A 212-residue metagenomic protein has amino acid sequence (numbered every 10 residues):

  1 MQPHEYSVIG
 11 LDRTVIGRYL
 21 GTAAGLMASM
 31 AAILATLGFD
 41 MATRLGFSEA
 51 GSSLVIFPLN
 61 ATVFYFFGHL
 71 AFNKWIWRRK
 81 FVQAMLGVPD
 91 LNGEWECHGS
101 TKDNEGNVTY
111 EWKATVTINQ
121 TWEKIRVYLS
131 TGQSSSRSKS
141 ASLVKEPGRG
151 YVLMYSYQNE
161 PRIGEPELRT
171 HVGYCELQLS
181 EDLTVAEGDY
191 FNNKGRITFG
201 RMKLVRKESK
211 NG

Functional and structural regions predicted by a protein language model:
M1-D90, S100-D103, K207-G212: Amphipathic/hydrophobic helical signal segments and adjacent flexible N-terminal regions that mediate secretion
P3-E5, R13, F81-G212: Central antiparallel beta-sheet cores of small beta-barrel/beta-sandwich binding domains
